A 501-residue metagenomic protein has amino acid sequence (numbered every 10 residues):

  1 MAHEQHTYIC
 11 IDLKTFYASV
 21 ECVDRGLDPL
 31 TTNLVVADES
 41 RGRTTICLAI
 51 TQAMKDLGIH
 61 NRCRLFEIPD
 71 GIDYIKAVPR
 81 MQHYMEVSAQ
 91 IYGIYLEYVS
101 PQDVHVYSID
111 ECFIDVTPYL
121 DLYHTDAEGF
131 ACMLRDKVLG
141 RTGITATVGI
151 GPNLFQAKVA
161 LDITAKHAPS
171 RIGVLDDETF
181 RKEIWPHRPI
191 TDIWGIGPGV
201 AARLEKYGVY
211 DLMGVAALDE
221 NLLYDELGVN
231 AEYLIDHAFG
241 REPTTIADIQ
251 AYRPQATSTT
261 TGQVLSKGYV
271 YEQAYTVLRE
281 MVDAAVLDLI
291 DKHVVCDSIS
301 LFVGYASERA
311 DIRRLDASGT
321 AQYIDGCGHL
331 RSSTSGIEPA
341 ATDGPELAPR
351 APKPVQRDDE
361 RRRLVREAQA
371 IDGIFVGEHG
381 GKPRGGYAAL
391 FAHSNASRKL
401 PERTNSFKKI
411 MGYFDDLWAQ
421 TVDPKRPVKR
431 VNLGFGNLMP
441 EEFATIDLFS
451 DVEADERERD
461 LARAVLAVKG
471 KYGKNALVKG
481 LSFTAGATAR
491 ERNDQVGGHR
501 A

Functional and structural regions predicted by a protein language model:
M1-E21, Q156, P198-V200, E205 (+6 more regions): Non-catalytic peripheral regions of nucleotide-handling enzymes
M1-I109, F113, A238: Residues that scaffold, gate, or flank divalent-cation-dependent active/transport sites
C10, A202-P427: DNA-contacting surface of Y-family translesion DNA polymerases
D12, G58, I68, D110 (+6 more regions): A residue-level signal for conserved active-site and pocket-lining positions in enzyme catalytic cores
Y107-E111, G151-L154, V294-S298, R426-R430: Short Gly/Ser/Thr- and Asp/Glu-enriched loop/turn motifs at secondary-structure junctions
I114-R135, G208: Catalytic palm subdomain of template-directed nucleic-acid polymerases, centered on the conserved carboxylate motif
F130-R188: Long, highly charged, low-complexity intrinsically disordered interaction regions that mediate electrostatic DNA/RNA
G173-K206, Y210: Extended, structured, electrostatic nucleic-acid-contact surfaces
